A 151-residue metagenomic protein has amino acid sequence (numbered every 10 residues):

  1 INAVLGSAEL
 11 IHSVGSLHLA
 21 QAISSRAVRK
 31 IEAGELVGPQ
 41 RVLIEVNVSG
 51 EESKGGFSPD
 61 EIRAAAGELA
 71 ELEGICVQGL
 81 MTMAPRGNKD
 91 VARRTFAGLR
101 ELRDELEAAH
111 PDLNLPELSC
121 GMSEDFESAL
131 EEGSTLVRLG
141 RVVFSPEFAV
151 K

Functional and structural regions predicted by a protein language model:
I1-E124, L130-E132, F144: Conserved alpha/beta-domain cores
L130-K151: C-terminal helical cap(s) of enzyme catalytic domains, especially alpha/beta-barrels
